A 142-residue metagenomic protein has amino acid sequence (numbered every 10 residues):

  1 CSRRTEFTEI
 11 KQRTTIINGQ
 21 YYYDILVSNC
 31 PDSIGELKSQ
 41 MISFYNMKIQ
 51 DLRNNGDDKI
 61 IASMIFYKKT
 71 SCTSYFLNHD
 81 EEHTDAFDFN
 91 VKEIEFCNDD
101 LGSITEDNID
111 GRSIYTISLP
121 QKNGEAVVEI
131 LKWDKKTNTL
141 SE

Functional and structural regions predicted by a protein language model:
R4-I16: Short N-terminal segments immediately surrounding and downstream of signal-peptide cleavage
T5-T8, Y23, V128: Intrinsic disorder/low-complexity signal
T14-D32: Acidic/histidine-rich, surface-exposed loop or edge segments in extracytoplasmic proteins
G19-Y21, I65, T73, S113: Intrinsically disordered, low-complexity segments enriched in small/polar residues
S28-E106: Mature extracytoplasmic domains of secretory-pathway proteins
K92-E142: C-terminal partner/receptor-binding element of secreted or periplasmic proteins
